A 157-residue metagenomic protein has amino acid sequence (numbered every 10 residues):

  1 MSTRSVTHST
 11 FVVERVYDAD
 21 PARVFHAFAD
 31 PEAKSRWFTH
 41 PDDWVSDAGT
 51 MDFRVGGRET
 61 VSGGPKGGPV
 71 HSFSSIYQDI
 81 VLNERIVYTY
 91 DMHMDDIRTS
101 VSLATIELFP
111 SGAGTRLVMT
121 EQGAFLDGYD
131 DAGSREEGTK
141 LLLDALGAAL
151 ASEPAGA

Functional and structural regions predicted by a protein language model:
M1-V45: Hydrophobic ligand-binding cavity/cleft-lining segments
V12, E32-V70, A157: Short beta-edge strand/loop motif at the mouth of beta-sheet-based domains
R15, G49, F73-D79, S102-F109: Hydrophobic/aromatic beta-strand elements that line small-molecule binding cavities or substrate pockets in beta-rich
P21-A22, F53-R54, Q78-R85, E107-R116: A short, structured loop/turn motif at beta-sheet edges
V24, K34, E59, Y77 (+4 more regions): Hydrophobic pocket/interface hotspot
R58-L82, I86-Y88: Helix-adjacent hinge/juxtasegments
V87-T89, H93-L141: Beta-strand/loop substructures that line and gate deep hydrophobic ligand-binding cavities in soluble
A148-A157: Short, highly charged C-terminal tails/helix-capping segments
